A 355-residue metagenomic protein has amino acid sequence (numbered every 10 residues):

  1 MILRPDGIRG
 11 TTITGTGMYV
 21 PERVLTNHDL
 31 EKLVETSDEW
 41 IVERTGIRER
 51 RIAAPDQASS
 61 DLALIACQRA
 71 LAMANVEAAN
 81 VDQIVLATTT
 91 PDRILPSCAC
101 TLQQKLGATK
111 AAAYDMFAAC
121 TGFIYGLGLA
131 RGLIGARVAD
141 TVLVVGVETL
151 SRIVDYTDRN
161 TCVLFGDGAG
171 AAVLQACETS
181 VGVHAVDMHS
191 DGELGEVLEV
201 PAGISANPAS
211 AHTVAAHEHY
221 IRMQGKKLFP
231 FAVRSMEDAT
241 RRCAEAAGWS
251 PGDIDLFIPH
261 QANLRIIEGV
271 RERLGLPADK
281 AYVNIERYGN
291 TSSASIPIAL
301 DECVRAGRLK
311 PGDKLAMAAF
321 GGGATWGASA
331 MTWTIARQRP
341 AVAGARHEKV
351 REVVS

Functional and structural regions predicted by a protein language model:
M1-P55, D158-P230, R234, D238 (+1 more regions): Condensing-enzyme catalytic core mediating Claisen C-C bond formation in acyl metabolism
I13-G15, I41, A70, V81-I84 (+8 more regions): Buried hydrophobic positions in well-ordered alpha/beta secondary-structure cores of metabolic enzymes
T14-G17, A87, F117, V142-E148 (+4 more regions): Short beta-strand segments
V34-E43, R93-G107, V144-L150, S205-V214 (+1 more regions): Acidic-glycine-rich active-site phosphate/pyrophosphate-binding loop
I47-R51, N80-V85, Q104-F117, S151-T157 (+1 more regions): Glycine/charged-rich beta-loop-alpha catalytic/anionic-binding loops adjacent to active sites
S60, L64-C67, L71, T90-P91 (+7 more regions): Claisen-condensing/thiolase-fold acyl-transfer catalytic domains that form or cleave C-C bonds in fatty acid
A79-A87, P251-H260: Short glycine-rich phosphate-binding loop at a beta-alpha junction
G135-A169: Flexible, glycine-rich active-site loops centered on histidine and acidic residues that chelate a metal or position
